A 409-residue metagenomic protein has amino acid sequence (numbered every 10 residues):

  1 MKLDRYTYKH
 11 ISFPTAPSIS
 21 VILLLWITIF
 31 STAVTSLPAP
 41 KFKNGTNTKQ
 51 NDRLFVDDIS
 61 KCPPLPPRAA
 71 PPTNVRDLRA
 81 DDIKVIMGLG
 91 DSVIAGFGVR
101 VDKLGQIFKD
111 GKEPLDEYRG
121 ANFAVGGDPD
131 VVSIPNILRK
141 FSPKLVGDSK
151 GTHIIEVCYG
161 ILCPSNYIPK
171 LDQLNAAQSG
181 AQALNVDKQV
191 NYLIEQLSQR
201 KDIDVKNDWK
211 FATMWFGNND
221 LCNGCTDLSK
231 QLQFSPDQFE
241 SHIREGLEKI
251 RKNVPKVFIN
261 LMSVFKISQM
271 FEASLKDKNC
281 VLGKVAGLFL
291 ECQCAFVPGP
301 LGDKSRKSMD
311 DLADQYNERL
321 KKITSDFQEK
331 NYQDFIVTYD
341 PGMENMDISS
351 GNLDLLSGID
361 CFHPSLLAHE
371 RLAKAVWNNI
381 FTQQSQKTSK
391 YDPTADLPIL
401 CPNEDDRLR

Functional and structural regions predicted by a protein language model:
K9-S36: Cleavable N-terminal signal peptides of Sec/SRP-targeted secreted and luminal proteins
T32-G88, A286-R409: Conserved catalytic region of serine esterases and O-acyltransferases that act on ester linkages in lipids
T73-A80, P164-Y167, L193-K210, E248-V254 (+2 more regions): Surface-exposed acidic, glycine-flexible loop patches that form ligand/cofactor-binding and adhesion interfaces
V85-F97, G147, D172-A177, K210-W215 (+3 more regions): Structural recognition of the beta-strand scaffold that forms the well-ordered cores of secreted hydrolase catalytic
S92-G96, T152-I155, Q178-A183, G217-N223 (+3 more regions): Solvent-exposed loop/turn segments at secondary-structure junctions within structured extracellular/periplasmic domains
G96-D102, K150, V186-D187, N223-L228 (+3 more regions): Short, solvent-exposed loop/turn and secondary-structure capping segments
Q106-H242, E248: Conserved SGNH/GDSL esterase-like catalytic core that processes O-acyl groups on lipids and polysaccharides
C222-P236, I267-A313: Serine-dependent acyl-ester chemistry module
